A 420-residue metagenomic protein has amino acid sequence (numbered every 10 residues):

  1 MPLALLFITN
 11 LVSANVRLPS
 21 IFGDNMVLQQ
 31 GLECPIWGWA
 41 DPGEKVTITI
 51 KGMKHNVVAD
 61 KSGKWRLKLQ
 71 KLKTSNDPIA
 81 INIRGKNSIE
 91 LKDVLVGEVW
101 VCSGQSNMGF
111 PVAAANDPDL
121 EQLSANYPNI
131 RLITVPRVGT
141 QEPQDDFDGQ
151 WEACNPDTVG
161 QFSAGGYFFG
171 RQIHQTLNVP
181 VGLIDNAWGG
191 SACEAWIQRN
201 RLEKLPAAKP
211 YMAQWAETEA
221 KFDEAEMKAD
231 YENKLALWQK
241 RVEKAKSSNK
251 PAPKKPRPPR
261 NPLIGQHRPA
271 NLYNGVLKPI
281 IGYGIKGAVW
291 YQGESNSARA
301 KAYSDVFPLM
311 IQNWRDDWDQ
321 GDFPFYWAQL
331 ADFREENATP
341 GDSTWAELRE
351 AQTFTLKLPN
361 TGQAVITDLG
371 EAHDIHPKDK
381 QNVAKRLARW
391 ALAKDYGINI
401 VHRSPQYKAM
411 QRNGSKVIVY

Functional and structural regions predicted by a protein language model:
M1-I8: Sec-dependent N-terminal signal peptides
N15-Y420: Cell-envelope and extracellular/periplasmic
